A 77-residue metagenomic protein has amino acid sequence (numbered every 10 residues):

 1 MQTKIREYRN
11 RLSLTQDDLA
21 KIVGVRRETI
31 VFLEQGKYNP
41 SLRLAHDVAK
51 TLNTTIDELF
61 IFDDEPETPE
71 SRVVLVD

Functional and structural regions predicted by a protein language model:
T3-I22, V74-V76: Short basic helix-loop element that most often maps to the first helix and adjoining turn of HTH DNA-binding modules
D17, E28, D57: Key DNA-contact positions within bacterial/archaeal DNA-binding proteins
G24, R43-E58: DNA major-groove recognition helix of helix-turn-helix/homeodomain DNA-binding modules
V25-Y38: Recognition helix of helix-turn-helix/homeodomain-like DNA-binding domains that insert into the DNA major groove
Q35, T54, D64: Short, conserved catalytic or interaction motifs in soluble domains
K37-P40, P69: Short, solvent-exposed alpha-helical "recognition" segments
I61-D77: Short, charged recognition helix plus adjacent turn of helix-turn-helix-like nucleic-acid-binding domains
